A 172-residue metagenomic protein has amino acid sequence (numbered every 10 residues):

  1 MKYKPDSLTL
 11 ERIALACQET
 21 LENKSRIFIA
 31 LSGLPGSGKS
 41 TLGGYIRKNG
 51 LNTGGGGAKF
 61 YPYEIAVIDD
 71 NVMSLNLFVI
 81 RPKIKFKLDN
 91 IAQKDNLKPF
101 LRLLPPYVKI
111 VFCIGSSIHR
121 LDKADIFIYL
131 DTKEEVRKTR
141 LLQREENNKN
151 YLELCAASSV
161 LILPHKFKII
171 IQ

Functional and structural regions predicted by a protein language model:
M1-L21: N-terminal pre-Walker A segment at the start of P-loop NTPase domains
F28-A30: Short hydrophobic/aromatic beta-strand immediately N-terminal to the Walker A/P-loop
L34: P-loop (Walker A) phosphate-binding loop of NTP-binding proteins
G38: Conserved glycine(s) of the Walker
L42: Hydrophobic positions on the alpha1 helix immediately C-terminal to the Walker A/P-loop
G55-G115: Conserved nucleotide-sensing/catalytic segment adjacent to the nucleotide-binding pocket in NTP-handling enzymes
L103-E146: ATP-dependent NMP and nucleoside kinases share a basic, alpha-helical "lid"
I118-H119, Q143-Q172: Small-molecule kinase domains that catalyze NTP-dependent phosphoryl transfer to phosphate-bearing small molecules
